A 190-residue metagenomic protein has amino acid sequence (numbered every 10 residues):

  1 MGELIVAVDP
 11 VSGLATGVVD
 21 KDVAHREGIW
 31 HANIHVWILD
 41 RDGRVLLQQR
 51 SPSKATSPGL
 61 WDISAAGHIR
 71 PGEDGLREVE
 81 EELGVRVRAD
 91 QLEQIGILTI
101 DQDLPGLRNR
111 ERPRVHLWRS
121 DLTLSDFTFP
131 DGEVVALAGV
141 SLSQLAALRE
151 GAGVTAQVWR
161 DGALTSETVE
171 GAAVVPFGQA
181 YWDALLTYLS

Functional and structural regions predicted by a protein language model:
M1-H35, L39-R41: Acidic, metal-coordinating catalytic segment for phosphate/diphosphate chemistry, firing primarily on the Nudix
A15, S57-G59, A65, Q94 (+2 more regions): Glycine-rich, flexible loop/turn motifs
A15-V18, L47, S166: A sequence-level detector of short linear motifs
D22, G96-D103, L107-S190: Nudix hydrolase/Nudix homology domain
G28-W30, S57, R108-R110: A generic structural micro-feature
N33-I69: A glycine-rich, hydrophobic loop/mini-helix early in the fold
L47, D62-I95, H116: The catalytic Nudix box helix
